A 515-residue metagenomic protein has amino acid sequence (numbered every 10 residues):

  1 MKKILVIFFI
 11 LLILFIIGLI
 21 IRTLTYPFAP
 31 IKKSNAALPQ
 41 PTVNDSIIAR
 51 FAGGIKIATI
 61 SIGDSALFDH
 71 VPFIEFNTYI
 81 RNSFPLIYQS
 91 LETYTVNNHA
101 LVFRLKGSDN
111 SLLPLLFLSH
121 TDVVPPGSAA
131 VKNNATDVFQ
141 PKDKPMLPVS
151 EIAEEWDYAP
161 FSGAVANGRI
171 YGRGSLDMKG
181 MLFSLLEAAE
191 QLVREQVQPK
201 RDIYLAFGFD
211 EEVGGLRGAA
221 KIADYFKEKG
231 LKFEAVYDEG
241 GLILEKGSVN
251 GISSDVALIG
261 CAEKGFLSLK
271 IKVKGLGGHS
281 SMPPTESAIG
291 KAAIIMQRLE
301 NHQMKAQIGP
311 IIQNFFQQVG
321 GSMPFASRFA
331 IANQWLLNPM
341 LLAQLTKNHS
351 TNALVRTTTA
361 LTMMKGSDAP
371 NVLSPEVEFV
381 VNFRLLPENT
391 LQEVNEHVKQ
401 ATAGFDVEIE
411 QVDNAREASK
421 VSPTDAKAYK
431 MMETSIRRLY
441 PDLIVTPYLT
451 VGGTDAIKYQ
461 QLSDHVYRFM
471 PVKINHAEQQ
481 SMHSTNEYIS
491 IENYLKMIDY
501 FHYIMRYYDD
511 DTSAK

Functional and structural regions predicted by a protein language model:
L5, N110, L244-E245, P310-D368 (+3 more regions): An extended, acidic, His-containing surface patch that forms the Zn2+-binding/catalytic region of metallohydrolases
F9-Y171, R194-P199: Acidic/His- and Gly-rich active-site-bordering loop/insert found across diverse amide/peptide-bond hydrolases
T25-S34, F226-A235, L242-S254, I259-S268 (+3 more regions): Acidic-enriched catalytic cores of C-N bond-cleaving enzymes acting on peptides and small amides
A52, K56-I60, R81-Q89, E187-R194 (+8 more regions): Sec-exported extracytoplasmic/periplasmic mature domains
S61-I62, D109-N110, T121-P125, D210-G214 (+3 more regions): Solvent-exposed loop/turn segments at secondary-structure junctions within structured extracellular/periplasmic domains
S65-A66, G127-V131, G215-A219, G247-N250 (+3 more regions): Short, solvent-exposed loop/turn and secondary-structure capping segments
L105, V273, F383-L385: Hydrophobic beta-strand positions in extracellular immunoglobulin-like domains
R169-A257: Acidic/histidine-rich catalytic neighborhood of metal-dependent amide-processing enzymes
